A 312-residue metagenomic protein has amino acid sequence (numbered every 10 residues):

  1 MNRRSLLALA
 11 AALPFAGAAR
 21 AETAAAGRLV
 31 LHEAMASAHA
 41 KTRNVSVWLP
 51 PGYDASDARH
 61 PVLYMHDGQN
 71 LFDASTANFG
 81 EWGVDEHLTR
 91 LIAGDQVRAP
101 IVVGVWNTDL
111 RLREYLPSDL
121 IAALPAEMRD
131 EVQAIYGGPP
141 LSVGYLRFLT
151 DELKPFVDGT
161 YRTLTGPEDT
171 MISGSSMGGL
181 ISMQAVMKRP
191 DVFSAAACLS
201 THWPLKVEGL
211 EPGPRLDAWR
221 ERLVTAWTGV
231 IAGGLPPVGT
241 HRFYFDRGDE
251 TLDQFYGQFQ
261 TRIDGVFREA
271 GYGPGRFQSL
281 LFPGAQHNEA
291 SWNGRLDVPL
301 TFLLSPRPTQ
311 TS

Functional and structural regions predicted by a protein language model:
S5-A21: N-terminal export signals
E22-S312: Non-catalytic cap/lid and distal C-terminal segments of serine-dependent acyl enzymes
